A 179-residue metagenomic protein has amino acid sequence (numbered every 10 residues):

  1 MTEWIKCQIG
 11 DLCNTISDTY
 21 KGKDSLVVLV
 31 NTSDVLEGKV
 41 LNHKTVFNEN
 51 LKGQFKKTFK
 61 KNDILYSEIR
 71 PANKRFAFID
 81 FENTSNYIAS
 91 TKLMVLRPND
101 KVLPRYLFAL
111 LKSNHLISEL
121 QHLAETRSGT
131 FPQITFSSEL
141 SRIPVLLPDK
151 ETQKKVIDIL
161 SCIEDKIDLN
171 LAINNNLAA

Functional and structural regions predicted by a protein language model:
M1-Y20, L146-A179: Non-catalytic DNA-recognition/assembly elements of restriction-modification systems
K6-S67: Sequence-specific dsDNA recognition surfaces
L12, S33, L96-N99, P148: Structured loops at beta-to-helix junctions and adjacent beta-edge loops in soluble globular domains
G22-L29, Q121-A124, F136: Short coil/turn segments at secondary-structure boundaries
F55-K57, K61-L116, T126-T130: A short beta-sheet element
Y87-K92, R127-I157: A short glycine-rich beta-alpha junction/loop motif
M94-P98, F108, S141-L147, D158-S161 (+1 more regions): Short, well-ordered beta-strand elements within core beta-sheets of diverse protein domains
